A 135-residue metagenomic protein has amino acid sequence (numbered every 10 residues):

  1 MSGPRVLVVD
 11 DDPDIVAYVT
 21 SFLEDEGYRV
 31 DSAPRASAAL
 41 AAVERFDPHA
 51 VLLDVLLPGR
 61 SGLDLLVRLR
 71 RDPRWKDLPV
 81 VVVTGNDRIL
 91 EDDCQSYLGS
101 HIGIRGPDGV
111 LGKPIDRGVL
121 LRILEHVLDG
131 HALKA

Functional and structural regions predicted by a protein language model:
M1-L7, H101-I104, G112, D116-A135: Non-catalytic signal-transmission and effector/linker regions of two-component phosphorelay proteins
G3, D47-H49, R74-P79: His-Asp phosphorelay/catalytic-motif detector in bacterial-type signaling
V16, P58, V67, K76 (+1 more regions): The feature encodes the CheY-like receiver
A17-D25: Charged docking surfaces used in two-component/phosphorelay signaling
G27-P34, A42: Short hydrophobic/Thr-rich beta-strand motif most characteristic of the beta2 strand and flanking loop of CheY-like
P34-A38, S61-V67: Acidic catalytic/metal-coordinating carboxylates
D54, T84: Active-site residues of response regulator receiver
D64, D87-L111, G118, R122: Alpha4 helix (beta4-alpha4-beta5 surface) of REC/receiver domains from two-component response regulators
